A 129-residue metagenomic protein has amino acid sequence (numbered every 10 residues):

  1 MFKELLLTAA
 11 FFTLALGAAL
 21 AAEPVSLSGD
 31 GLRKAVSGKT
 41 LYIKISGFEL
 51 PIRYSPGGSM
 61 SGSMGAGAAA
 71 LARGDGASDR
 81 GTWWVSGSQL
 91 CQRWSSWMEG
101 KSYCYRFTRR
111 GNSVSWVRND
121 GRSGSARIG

Functional and structural regions predicted by a protein language model:
M1-A9: Bacterial N-terminal signal peptides that target proteins for export
F2, A15, A22-E23: Hydrophobic alpha-helical segments, principally membrane-spanning helices and signal/leader peptides
T8-G17: Bacterial N-terminal signal peptides
A19-R80, Q89-G129: Lipid interaction determinants
